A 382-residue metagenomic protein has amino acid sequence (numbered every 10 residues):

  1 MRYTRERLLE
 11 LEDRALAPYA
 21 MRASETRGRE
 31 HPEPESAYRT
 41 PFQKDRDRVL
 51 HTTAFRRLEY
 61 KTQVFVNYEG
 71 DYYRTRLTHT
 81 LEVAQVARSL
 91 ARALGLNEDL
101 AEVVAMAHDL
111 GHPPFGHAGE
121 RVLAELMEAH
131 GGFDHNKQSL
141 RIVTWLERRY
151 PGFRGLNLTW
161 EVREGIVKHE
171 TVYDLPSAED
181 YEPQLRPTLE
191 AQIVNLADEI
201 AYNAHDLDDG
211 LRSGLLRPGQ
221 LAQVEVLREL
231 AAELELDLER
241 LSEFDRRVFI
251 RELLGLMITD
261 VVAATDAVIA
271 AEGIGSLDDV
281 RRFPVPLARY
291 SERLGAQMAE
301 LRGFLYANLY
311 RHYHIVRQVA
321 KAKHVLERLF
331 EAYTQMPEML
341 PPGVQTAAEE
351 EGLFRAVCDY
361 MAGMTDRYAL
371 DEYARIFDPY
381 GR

Functional and structural regions predicted by a protein language model:
M1-T80, A84-L90, N97-D99, G119 (+1 more regions): Histidine-centered, transition-metal-coordinating active-site segments
N67-T78, A91-R92, A107-P114, M127-H130: Short coil/turn segments at secondary-structure boundaries
L100-A129, H135-N136: Aspartate-rich (DDxxD/NDxxD/DxxxD) Mg2+/diphosphate-binding motifs and their adjoining helix-loop segments
